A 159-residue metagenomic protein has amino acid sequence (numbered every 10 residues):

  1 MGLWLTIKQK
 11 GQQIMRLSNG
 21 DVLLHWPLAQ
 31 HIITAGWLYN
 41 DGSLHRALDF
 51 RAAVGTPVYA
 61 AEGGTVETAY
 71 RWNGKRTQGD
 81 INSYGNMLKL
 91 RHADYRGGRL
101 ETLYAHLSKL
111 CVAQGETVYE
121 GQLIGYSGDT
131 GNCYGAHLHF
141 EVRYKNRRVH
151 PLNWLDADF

Functional and structural regions predicted by a protein language model:
M1-A47, A52-A53, A61: Polar/charged, compositionally biased leader and regulatory segments
Q30-I33, T56-T68, T117-G121: Generic structural motif
Q30-T34, L38-D41, V66, W72-N73 (+2 more regions): Active-site/binding-pocket entry motifs
G36, G63, A69-Y70, L110 (+2 more regions): Residue-level recognition of beta-strand microenvironments
N40-G42, P57-V58, R96, G131-Y134: Short glycine/serine/proline-enriched coil/turn segments at secondary-structure junctions
R46, A60-C111, A136-E141: Zn2+-dependent peptidoglycan hydrolase active-site motif and core
A52, V58-A60, V112, V118 (+1 more regions): Hydrophobic beta-strand core residues of beta-sandwich domains
Q78-R91, Q114-F159: Conserved, short, structured surface segments that act as functional micro-motifs
